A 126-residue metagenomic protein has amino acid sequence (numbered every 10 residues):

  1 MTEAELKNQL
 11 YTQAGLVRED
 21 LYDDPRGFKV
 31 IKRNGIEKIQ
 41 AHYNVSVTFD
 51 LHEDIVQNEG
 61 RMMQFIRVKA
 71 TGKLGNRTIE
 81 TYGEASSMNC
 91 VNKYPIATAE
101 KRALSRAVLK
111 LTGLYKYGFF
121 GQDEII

Functional and structural regions predicted by a protein language model:
M1-I126: Polyanion-binding surfaces on beta-sheet-dominated domains and ring/shell assemblies
